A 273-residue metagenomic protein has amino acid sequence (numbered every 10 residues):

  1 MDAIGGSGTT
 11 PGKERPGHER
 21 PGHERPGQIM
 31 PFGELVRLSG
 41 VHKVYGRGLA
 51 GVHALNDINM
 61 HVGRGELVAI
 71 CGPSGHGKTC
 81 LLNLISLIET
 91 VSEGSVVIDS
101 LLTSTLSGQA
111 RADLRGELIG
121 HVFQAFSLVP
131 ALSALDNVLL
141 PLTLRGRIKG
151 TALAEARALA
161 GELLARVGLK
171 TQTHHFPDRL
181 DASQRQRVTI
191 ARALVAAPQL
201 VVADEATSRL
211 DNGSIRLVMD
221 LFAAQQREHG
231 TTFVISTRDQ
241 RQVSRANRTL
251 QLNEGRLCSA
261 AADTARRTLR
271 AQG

Functional and structural regions predicted by a protein language model:
C71-P73: The feature captures the beta-strand-to-loop junction immediately N-terminal to the Walker
G94-L102: Conserved ABC transporter NBD signature motif
L132-P141: Short coil-to-helix segment of the ABC ATPase nucleotide-binding domain corresponding to the Q-loop/switch region
F176-Q184: Conserved ABC ATPase signature
I190: Hydrophobic anchor residue at the start of the ABC signature
A197: Conserved catalytic motifs of ABC-family nucleotide-binding domains
V201-D204: Catalytic Walker B motif of ABC-type/P-loop ATPase nucleotide-binding domains
